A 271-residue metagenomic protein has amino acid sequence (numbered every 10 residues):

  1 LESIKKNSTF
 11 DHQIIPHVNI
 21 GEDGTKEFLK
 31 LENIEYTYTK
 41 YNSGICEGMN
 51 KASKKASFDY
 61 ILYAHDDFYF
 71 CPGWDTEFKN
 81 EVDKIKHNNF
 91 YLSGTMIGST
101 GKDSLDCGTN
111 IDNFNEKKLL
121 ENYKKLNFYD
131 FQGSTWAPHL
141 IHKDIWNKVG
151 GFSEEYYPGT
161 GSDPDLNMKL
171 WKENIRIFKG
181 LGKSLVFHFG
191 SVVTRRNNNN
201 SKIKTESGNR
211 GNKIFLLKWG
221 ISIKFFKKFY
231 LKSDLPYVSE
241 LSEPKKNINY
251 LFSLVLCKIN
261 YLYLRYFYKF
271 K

Functional and structural regions predicted by a protein language model:
E2-D11: Short, acidic, metal-binding catalytic loop of nucleotide-sugar glycosyltransferases
V18-E27: A conserved acidic beta->alpha catalytic loop
T39-A56: Glycine-rich, basic loop-to-helix element that forms the pyrophosphate-binding segment of sugar-nucleotide handling
I61: Short aromatic/hydrophobic "clamp" motif used to bind/position activated sugar donors
P72-N110: Conserved donor NDP-sugar-binding/catalytic core segment of glycosyltransferases
F78, Q132-G150, E155-L185: A short, conserved alpha-helix in the catalytic core of glycosyltransferases
I97, Y157, K179-K202: Active-site donor/metal-binding and catalytic loop motifs of nucleotide-sugar-dependent glycosylation enzymes
T109-Q132, W136: Short, flexible, basic/aromatic active-site loop/helix in glycosyltransferases
